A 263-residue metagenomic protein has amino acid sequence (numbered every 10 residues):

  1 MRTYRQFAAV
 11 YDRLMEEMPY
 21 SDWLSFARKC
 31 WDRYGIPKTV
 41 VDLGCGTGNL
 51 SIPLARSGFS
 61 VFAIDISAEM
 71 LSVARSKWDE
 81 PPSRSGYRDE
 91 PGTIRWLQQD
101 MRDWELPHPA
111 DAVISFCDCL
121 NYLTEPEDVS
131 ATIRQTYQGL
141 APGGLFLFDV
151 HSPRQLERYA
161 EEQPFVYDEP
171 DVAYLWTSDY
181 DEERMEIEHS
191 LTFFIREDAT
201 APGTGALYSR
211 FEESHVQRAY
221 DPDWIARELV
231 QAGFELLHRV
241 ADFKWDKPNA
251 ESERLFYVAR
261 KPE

Functional and structural regions predicted by a protein language model:
M1-I36: Conserved class I S-adenosyl-L-methionine
P37-G44: Conserved class I S-adenosyl-L-methionine
T47: Conserved SAM/SAH-binding loop
S51-D103: Class I SAM-dependent methyltransferase SAM/SAH-binding core
E105-A112: A short acidic, Gly/Pro-enriched loop at the edge of an enzyme's catalytic core that lines a small-molecule cofactor
S130-P142: A short glycine-rich, Lys/Arg-flanked "PGG" loop and its adjoining helix->strand segment in the class I
L147-E228: SAM-dependent methyltransferase
D221-E263: C-terminal lobe and adjacent flexible extensions of AdoMet/dcAdoMet transferase-like proteins
